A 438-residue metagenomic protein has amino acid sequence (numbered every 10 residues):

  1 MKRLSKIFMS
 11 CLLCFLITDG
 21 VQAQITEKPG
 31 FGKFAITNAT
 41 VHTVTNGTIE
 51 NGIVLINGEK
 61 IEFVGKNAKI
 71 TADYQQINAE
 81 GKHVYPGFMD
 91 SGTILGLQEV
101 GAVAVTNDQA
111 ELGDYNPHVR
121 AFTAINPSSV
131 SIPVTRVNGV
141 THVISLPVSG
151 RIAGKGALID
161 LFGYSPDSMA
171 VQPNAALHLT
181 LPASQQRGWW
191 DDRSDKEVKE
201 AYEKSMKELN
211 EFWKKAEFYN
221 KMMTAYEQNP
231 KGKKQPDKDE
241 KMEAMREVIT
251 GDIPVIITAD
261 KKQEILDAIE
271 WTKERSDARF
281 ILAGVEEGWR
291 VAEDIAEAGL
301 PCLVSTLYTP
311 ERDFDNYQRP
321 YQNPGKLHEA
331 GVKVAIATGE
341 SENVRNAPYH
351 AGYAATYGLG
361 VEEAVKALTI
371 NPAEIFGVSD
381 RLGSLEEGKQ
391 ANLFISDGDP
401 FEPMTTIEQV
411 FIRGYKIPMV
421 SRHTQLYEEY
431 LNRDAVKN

Functional and structural regions predicted by a protein language model:
M1-E27: Bacterial Sec-dependent N-terminal signal peptides
T26-K28, V41, T45-Y85: Histidine-rich, glycine-flanked metal-binding segment
G32-I36, I70-F122, V137: Replace "His-x-His-based motif
A39, V54, E59, G81 (+10 more regions): Divalent metal-coordination and catalytic microenvironments
A39-H42, G52, E386-Y430: C-terminal cap of metal-dependent C-N hydrolases
G101, T106-A110, N116-H118, P254 (+4 more regions): His/Asp/Glu-enriched, well-ordered alpha-helical/loop segment that forms or immediately abuts the divalent-metal
N138-R279, I412: Polyanionic/metal-chelating signatures
T272-R279, A296-L303, G331-K333: Glycine-enriched alpha-helix->loop->beta-strand junction motifs that scaffold or abut catalytic
